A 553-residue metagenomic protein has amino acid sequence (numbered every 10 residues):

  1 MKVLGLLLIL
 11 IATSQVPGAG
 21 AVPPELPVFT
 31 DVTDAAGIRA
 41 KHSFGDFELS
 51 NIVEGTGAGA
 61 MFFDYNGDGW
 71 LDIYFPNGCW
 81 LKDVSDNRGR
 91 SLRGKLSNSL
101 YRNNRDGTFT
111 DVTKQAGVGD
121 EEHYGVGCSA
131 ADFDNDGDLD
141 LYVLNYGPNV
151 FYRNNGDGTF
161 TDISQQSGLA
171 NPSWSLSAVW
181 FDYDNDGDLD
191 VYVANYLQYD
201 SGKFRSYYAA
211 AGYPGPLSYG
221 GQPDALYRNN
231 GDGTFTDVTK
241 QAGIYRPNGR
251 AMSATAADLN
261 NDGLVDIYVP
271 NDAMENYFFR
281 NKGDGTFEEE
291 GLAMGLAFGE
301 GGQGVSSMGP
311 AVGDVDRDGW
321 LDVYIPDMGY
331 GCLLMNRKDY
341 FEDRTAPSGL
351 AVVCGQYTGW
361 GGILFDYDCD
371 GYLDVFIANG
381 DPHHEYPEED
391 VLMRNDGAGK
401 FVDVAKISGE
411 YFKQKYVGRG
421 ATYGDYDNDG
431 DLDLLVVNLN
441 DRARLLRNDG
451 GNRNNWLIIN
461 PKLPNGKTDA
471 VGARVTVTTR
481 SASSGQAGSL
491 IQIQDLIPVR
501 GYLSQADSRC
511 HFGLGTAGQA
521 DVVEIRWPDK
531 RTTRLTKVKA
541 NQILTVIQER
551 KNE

Functional and structural regions predicted by a protein language model:
G5-Q15: Bacterial N-terminal signal peptides
G18-G55, N87-H123, R153-S173, K203-G249 (+7 more regions): Blade-edge motifs of beta-propeller repeat domains
A21, E25-V28, A36, D46-F47 (+3 more regions): Gly/Ser/Thr/Pro-enriched helix-cap/hinge segments flanking short amphipathic alpha-helices
A36-W80: Beta-strand-rich domains and repeat architectures in extracellular enzymes and scaffolds, especially beta-propellers
G57-G67, R102, G125-N135, R153 (+6 more regions): Beta-propeller blade termini
I73-N77, D140-N145, V191-N195, I267-N271 (+4 more regions): Hydrophobic beta-strand segments that make up the repeating blades of beta-propeller and related beta-repeat
C79-K82, Q198-D200, M274-E275, Y330 (+1 more regions): Short glycine/acidic-enriched loop and turn motifs that connect beta-strands
R90-L96, Y146-G147, L217-Q222, A273-M274 (+3 more regions): Short, solvent-exposed loop/turn segments at conserved positions within beta-propeller repeat blades
